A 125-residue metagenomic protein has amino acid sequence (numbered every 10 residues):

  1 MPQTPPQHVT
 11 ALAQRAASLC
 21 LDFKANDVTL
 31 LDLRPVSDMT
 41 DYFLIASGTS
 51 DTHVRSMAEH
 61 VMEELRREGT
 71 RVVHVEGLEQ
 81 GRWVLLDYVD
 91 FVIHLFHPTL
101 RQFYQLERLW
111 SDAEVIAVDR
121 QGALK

Functional and structural regions predicted by a protein language model:
M1-P35, T52, S56, E63 (+3 more regions): Long, contiguous binding/interaction regions
I45-S47: Short hydrophobic/aromatic beta-strand micro-patches that form the beta-sheet surface supporting nucleotide- or nucleic
R67-V75: Active-site phosphate-binding and catalytic loops of NTP-dependent enzymes
L86-Y88: Active-site beta-strand termini and strand-to-loop segments that position acidic
